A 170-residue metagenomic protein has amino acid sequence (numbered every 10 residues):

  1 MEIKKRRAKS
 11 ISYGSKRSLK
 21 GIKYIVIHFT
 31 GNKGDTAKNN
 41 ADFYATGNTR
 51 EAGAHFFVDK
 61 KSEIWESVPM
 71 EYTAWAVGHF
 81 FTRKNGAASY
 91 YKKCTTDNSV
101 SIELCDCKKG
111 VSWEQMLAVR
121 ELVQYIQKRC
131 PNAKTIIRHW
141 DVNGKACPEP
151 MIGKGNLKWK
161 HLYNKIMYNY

Functional and structural regions predicted by a protein language model:
M1-R7, D97-S101, C105-Y170: Basic/polar, cationic surfaces and motifs that engage anionic cell-wall and phosphate/carboxylate ligands
M1-T95, Y170: N-terminal catalytic cores of peptidoglycan-degrading enzymes
